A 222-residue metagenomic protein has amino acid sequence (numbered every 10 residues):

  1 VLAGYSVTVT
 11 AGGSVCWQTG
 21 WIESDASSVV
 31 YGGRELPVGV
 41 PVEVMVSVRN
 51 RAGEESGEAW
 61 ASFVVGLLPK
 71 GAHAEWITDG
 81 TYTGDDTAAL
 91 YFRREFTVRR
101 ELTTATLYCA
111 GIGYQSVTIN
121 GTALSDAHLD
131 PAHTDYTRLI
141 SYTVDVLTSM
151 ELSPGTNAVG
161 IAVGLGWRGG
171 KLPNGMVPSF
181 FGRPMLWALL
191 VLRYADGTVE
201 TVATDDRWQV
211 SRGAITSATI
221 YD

Functional and structural regions predicted by a protein language model:
L2-P41, R51-E55, W76: Recognizes extended acidic, P/S/T-rich segments that occur within or adjacent to Ig-like beta-sandwich modules
G12-W21, G57, A123-A127, T198-T201: Surface-exposed loop/edge segments in extracytoplasmic proteins
V40-M45, N50-A52, V64-P69, Y82 (+1 more regions): Accessory beta-strand-rich segments of carbohydrate-active enzymes
A59-S62: Terminal edge beta-strands and adjacent linker/stalk segments of extracellular immunoglobulin-superfamily beta-sandwich
P69-W76: Acidic, His- and aromatic-enriched active-site or binding-groove loops in soluble protein domains that engage sugars
W76-T83: Short, solvent-exposed loop/edge segments of extracellular or virion-exposed proteins
